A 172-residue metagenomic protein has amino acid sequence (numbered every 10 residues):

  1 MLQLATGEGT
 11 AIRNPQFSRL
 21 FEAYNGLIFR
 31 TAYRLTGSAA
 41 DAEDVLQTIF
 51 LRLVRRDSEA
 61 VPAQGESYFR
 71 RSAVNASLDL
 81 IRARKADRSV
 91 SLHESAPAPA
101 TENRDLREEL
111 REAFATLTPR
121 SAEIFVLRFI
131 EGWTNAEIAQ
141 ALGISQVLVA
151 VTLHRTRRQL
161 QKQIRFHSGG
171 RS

Functional and structural regions predicted by a protein language model:
L4-R30, A40-E43, E59, A122: A short, charge-rich alpha-helical start-of-domain segment used by transcription regulators
G7, P15, R19, A83 (+1 more regions): Acidic, proline/glycine-rich intrinsically disordered inter-domain spacer in sigma factors
G9-A11, G37, Q47-G65, A83-K85: Sigma70-family region 2
I28, A32, A42-L53, F69-S72 (+3 more regions): Short, small-hydrophobic-rich alpha-helical interface motif
Q64, R71-L92, N103, F166: Arg/Lys-rich amphipathic alpha helix in sigma70-family domain 2
V74, L78, L142-G170: DNA-recognition helix of helix-turn-helix
A115, P119, E131-L148: Helix-turn-helix DNA-binding module
I124-R128: A short pre-motif secondary-structure segment
